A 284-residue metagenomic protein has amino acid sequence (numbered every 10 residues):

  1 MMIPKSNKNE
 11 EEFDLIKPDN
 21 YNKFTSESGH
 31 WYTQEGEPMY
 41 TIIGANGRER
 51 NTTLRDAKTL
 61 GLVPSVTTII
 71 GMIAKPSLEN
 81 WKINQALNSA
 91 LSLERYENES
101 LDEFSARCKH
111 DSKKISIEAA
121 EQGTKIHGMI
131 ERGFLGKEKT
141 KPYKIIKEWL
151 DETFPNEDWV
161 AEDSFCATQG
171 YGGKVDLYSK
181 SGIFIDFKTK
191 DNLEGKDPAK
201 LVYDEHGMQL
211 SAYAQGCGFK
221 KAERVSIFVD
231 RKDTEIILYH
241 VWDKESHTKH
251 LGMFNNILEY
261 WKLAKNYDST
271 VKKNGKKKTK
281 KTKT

Functional and structural regions predicted by a protein language model:
M1-G172, K281-T284: Metal-dependent nuclease catalytic cores that hydrolyze phosphodiester bonds in DNA/RNA, characterized by
K8-E10, L15, K244, S269 (+1 more regions): Short linear motifs in intrinsically disordered/low-complexity regions
W159, D163-V271: Mg2+/Mn2+-dependent nuclease catalytic core
Y267-T284: Charged, low-complexity C-terminal accessory regions
